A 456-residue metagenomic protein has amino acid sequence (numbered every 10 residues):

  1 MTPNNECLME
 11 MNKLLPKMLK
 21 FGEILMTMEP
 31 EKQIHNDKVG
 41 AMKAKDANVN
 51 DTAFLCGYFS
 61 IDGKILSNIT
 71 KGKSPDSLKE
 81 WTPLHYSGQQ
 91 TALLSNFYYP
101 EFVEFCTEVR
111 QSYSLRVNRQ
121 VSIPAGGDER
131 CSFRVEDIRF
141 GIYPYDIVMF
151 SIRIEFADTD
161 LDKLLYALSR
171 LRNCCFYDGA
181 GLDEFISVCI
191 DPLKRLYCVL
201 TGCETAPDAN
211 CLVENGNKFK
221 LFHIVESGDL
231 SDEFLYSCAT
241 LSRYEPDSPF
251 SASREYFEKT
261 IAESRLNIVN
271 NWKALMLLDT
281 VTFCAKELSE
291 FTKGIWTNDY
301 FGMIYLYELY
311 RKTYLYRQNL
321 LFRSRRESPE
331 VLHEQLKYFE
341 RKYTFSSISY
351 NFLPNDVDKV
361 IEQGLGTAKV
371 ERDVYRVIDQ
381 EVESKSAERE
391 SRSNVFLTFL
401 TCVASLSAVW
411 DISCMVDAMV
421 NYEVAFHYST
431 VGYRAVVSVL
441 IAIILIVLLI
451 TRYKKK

Functional and structural regions predicted by a protein language model:
M1-G228: N-terminal pre-transmembrane cytosolic regions of membrane proteins
L19, E23-I24, Q318, P329 (+4 more regions): Generic low-polarity alpha-helical segments
I24, G57-F59, F150, A274 (+4 more regions): Generic structural hydrophobic/aromatic packing signal, biased to beta-strands
D158-A167, R325-S328, V424, T430-V431: Intrinsic-disorder/low-complexity, polar/charged segments
K194-Y316, L320-R323: N-terminal extramembrane/targeting module of integral membrane proteins
Y307-V420: Membrane-associated alpha-helical segments
L397-K456: Alpha-helical transmembrane anchor segments
